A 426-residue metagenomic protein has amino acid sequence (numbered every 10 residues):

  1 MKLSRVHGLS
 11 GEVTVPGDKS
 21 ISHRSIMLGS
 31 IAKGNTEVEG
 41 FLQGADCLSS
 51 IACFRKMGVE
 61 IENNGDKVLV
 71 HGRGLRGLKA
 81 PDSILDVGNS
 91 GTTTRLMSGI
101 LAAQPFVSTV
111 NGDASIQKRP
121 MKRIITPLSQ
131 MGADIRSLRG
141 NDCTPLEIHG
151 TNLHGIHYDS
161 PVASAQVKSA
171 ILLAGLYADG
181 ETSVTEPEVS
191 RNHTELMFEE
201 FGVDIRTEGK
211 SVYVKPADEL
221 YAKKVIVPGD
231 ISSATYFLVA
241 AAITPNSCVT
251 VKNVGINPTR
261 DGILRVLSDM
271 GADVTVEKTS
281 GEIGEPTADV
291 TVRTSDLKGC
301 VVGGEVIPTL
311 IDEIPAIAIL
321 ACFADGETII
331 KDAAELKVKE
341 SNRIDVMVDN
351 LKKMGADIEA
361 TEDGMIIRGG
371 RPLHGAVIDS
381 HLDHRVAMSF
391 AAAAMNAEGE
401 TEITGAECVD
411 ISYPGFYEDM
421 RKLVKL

Functional and structural regions predicted by a protein language model:
M1-L426: Structural preference for solvent-exposed beta-strand-turn elements and adjacent flexible terminal/loop segments within
